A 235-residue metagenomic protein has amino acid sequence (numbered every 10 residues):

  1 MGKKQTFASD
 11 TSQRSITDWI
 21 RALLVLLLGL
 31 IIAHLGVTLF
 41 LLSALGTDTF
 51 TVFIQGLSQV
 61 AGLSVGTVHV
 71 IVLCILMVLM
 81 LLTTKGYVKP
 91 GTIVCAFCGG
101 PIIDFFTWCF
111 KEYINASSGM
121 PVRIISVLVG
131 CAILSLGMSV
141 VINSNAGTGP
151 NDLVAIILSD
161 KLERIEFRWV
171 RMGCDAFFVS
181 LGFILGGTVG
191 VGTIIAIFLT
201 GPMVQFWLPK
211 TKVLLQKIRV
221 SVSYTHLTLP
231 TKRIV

Functional and structural regions predicted by a protein language model:
G2-S221: Core subunits and conserved enzymes of cellular information-processing and envelope-translocation systems across
Y224-T231: Conserved small/polar residues in nucleotide/adenosyl-binding loops
